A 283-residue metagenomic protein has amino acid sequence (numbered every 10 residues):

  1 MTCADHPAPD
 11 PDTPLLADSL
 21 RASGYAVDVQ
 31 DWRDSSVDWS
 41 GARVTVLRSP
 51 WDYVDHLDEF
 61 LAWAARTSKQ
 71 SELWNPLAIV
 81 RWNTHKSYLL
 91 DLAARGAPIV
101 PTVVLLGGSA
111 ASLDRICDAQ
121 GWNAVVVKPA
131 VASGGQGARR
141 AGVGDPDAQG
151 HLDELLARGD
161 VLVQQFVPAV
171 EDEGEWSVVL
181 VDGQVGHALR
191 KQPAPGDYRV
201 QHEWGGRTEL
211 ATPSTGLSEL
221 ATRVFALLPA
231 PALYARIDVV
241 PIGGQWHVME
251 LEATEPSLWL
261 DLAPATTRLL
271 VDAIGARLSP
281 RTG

Functional and structural regions predicted by a protein language model:
A4-L106: Conserved N-proximal alpha/beta basic substrate-recognition cap immediately N-terminal to, or forming the N-lobe
S23, G134, D172-G174, L233-A235: Short, basic and Ser/Thr-rich N-terminal targeting/leader segments
Y25, A97-P98, G121, L228-L233: Short secondary-structure junctions
A42-L47, S177-L180, Q245-S257: A short beta-strand motif that forms the metal-chelation/ATP-contact edge of phosphoryl-transfer active sites
P50, A130, F166-V167, V179 (+2 more regions): Anionic group-transfer/hydrolysis microenvironments
A64-K69, L77-E173, T215-S218: Active-site nucleotide/adenylate-binding loops and adjacent lid/helix of ATP-dependent enzymes
Q136, R140-P229, V240, H247: Phosphate-binding site of ATP-dependent enzymes
T215-G283: ATP-dependent carboxylate activation and anion-phosphoryl transfer catalytic cores that bind Mg-ATP to form
